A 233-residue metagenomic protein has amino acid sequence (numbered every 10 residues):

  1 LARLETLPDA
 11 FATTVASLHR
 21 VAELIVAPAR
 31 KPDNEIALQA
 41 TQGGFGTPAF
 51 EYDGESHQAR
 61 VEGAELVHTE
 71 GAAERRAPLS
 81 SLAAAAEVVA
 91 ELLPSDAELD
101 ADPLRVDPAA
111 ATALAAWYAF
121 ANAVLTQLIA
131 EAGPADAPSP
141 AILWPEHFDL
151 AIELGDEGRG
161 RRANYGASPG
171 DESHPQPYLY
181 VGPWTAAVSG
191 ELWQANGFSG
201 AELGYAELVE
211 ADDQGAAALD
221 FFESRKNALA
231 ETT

Functional and structural regions predicted by a protein language model:
L1-G63: N-terminal ordered "arm"
L1-R3, L7, F11-V15, I25 (+1 more regions): Hydrophobic, aromatic-enriched alpha-helical segments typical of multi-pass transmembrane helices
Y52, R75, S189: A domain-level signal for the structural core that forms small-molecule/cofactor-binding pockets and catalytic centers
S56-L99: Hydrophobic, ordered structural segments
L82-A141: Surface-exposed beta-loop interaction hotspot
I129-H174: A mid-sequence, solvent-exposed acidic-amphipathic segment
A163-E202: Low-complexity, glycine/alanine/valine/leucine- and proline-rich hydrophobic stretches
V188-T233: Long, compositionally biased interface segments
